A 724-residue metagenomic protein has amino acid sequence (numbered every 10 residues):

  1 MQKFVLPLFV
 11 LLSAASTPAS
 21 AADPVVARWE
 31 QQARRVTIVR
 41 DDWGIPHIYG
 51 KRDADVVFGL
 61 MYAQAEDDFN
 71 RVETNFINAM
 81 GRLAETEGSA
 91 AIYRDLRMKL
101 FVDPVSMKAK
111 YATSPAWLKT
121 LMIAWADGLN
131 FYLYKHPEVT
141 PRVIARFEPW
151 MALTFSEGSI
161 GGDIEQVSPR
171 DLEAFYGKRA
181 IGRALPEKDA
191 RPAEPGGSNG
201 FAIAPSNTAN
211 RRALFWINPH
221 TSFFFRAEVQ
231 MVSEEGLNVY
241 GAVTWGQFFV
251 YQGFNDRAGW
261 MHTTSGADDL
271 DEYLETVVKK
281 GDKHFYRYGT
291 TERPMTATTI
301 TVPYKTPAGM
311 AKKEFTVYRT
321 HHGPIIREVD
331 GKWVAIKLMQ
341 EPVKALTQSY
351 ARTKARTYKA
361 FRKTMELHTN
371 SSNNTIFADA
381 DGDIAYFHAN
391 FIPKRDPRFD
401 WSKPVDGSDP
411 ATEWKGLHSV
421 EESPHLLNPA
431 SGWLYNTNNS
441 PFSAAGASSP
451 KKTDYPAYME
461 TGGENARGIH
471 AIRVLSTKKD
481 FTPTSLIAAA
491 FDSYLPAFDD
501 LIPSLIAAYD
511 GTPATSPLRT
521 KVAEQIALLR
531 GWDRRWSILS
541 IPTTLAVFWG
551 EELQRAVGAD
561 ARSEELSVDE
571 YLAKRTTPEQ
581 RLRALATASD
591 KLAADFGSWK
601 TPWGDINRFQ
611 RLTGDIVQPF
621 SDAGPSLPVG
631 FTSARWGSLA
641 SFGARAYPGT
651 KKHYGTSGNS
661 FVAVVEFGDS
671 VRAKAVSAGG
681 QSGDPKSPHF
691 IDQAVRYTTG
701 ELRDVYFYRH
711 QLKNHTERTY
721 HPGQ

Functional and structural regions predicted by a protein language model:
V5-A15: Bacterial N-terminal signal peptides
T17-A21: Sec/Tat signal peptide C-region and signal peptidase I cleavage site
D23-R226, E234-L237, G241-F249, F254 (+3 more regions): Substrate-recognition/specificity elements adjacent to catalytic centers across diverse enzyme folds
E85-M122, A126-E138, T306, E328 (+2 more regions): N-terminal leader/propeptide and maturation segments of large enzyme subunits in energy/redox metabolism and hydrolases
L118-W216, T221-S222, H368, A380-I384 (+3 more regions): Acidic, low-complexity N-terminal propeptides/linkers enriched in Ser/Thr/Asp/Gly that mediate export, maturation
G236-Q247, G253-D256, H262-V405: Glycine- and hydrophobic-rich flexible loops that cap the catalytic core of alpha/beta enzyme folds
G241, N370-K478, L553: Hydrophobic alpha-helical segments
A345-N373, A380-D381, K451-S504: Proteins synthesized as precursors that undergo proteolytic processing into mature forms
